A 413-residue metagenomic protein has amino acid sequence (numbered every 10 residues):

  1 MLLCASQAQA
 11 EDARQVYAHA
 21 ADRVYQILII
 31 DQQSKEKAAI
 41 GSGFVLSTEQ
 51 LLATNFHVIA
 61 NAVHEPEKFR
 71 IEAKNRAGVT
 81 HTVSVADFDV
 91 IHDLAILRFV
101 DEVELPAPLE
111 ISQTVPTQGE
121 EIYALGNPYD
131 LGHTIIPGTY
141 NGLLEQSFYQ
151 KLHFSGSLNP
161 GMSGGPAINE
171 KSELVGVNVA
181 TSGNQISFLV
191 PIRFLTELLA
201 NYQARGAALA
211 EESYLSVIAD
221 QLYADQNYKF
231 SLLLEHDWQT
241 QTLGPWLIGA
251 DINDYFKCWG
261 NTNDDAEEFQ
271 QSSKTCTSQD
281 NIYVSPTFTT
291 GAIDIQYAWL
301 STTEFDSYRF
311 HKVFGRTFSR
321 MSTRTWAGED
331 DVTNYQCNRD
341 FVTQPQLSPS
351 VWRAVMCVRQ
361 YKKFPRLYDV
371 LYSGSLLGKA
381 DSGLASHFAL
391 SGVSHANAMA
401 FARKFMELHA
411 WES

Functional and structural regions predicted by a protein language model:
A5-Q7: N-terminal signal peptide c-region/cleavage motif recognized by signal peptidases
E11-A13, I30-E49, H81: A conserved glycine-rich beta-strand in the N-terminal activation segment of trypsin-fold
D12-Y17, V83, L174-W246: C-terminal cap/linker of serine protease catalytic domains
A20-E36, V100-P108, L131-A207: Active-site region of chymotrypsin-like
V24, S47-L125, D130-H133, F148-K151: Conserved active-site neighborhood of the chymotrypsin/trypsin-like protease fold
G206, Y255-F256, A380-S413: Surface-exposed amphipathic alpha-helical segments
A224-C337: Non-catalytic interaction/regulatory modules that flank or connect domains
K312-L377: Signature of long, low-cysteine stretches enriched in small and polar/charged residues
